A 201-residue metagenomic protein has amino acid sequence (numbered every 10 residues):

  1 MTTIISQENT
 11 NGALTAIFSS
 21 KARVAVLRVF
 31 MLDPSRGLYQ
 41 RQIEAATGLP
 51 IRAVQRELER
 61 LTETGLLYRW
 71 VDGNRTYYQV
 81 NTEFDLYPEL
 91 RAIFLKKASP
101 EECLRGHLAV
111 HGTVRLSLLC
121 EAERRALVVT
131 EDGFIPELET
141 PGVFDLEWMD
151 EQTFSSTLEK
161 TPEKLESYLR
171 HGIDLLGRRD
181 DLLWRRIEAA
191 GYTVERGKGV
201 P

Functional and structural regions predicted by a protein language model:
T2-A25, M31-L116, I135-P201: Catalytic core of pol beta-like nucleotidyltransferases
G73, E121-R124: Short Gly/Ser/Thr- and Asp/Glu-enriched loop/turn motifs at secondary-structure junctions
R125-A126, F144: Conserved beta-strand core positions
L127-E131: Short hydrophobic/aromatic beta-strand micro-patches that form the beta-sheet surface supporting nucleotide- or nucleic
